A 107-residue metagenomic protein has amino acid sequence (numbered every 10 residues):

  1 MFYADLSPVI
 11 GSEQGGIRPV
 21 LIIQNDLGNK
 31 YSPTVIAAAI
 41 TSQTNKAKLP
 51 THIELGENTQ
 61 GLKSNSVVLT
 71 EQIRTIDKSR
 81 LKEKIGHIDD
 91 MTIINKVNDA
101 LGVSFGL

Functional and structural regions predicted by a protein language model:
M1-L6: Short coil-to-beta transition motif at edge beta-strands of beta-rich domains
S12-I17, I22-E57: Compact nucleic-acid interaction/catalytic patches
N58-L107: C-terminal terminal-subdomain/extension
